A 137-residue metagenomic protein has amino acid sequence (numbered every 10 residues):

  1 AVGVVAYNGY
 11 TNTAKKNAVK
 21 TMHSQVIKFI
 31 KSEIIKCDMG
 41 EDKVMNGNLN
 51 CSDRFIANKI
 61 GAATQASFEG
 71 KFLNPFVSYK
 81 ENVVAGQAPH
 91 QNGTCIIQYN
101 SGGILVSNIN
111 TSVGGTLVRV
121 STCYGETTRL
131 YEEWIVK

Functional and structural regions predicted by a protein language model:
A1-Q25: Amphipathic alpha-helical segments typified by the pilin-like N-terminal helix that continues immediately C-terminal
Y10-T11, K15, F29, G40-D42 (+1 more regions): Generic detector of bulky aromatic hydrophobic side chains
M22-E41: N-terminal alpha-helical signal peptides/signal-anchor transmembrane segments
I35-K137: Periplasmic/extracellular, small/polar-rich flexible segments of pilin-like filament-forming proteins
